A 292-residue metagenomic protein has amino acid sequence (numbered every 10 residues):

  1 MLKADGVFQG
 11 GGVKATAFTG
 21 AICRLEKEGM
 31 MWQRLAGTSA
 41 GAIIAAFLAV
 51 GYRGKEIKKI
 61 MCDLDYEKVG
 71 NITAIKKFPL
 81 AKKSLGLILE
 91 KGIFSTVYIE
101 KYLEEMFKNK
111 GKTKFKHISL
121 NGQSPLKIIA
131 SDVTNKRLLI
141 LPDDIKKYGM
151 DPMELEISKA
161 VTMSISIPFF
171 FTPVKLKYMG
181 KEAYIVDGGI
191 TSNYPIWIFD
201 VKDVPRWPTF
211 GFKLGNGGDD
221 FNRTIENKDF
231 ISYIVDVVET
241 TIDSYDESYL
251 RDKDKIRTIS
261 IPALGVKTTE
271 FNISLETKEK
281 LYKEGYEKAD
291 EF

Functional and structural regions predicted by a protein language model:
M1-T38, A46-F292: Patatin-like phospholipase
